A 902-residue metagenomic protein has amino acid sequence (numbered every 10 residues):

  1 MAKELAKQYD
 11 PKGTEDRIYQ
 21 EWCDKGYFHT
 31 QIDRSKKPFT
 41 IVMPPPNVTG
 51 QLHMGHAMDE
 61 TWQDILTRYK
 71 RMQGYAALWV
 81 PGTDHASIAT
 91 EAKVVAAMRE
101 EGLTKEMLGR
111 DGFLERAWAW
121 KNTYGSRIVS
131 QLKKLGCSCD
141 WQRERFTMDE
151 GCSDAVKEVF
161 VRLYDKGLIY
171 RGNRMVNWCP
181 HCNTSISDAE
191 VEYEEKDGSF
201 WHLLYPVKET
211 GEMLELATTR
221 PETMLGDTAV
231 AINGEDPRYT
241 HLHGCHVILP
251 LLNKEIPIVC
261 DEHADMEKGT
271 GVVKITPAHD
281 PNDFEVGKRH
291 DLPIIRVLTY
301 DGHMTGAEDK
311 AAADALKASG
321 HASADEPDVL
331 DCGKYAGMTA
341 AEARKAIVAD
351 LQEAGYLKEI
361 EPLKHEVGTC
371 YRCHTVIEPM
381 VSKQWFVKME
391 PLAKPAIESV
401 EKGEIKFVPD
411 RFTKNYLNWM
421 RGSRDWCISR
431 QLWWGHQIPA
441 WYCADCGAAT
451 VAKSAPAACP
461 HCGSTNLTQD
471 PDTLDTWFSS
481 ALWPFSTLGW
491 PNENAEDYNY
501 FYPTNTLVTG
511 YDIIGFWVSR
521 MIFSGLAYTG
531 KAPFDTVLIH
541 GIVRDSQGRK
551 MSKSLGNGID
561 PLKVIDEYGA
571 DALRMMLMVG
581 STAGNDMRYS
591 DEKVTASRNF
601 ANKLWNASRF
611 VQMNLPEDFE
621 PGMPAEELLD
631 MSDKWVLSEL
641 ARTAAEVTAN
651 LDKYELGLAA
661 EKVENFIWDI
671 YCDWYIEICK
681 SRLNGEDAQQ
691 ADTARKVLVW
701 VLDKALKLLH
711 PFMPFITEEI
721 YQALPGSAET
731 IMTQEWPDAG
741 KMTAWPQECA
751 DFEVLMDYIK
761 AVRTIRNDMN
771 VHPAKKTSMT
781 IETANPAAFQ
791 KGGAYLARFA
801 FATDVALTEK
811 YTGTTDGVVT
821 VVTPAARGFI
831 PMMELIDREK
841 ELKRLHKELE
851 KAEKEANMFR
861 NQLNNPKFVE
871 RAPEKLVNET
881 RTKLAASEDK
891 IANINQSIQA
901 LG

Functional and structural regions predicted by a protein language model:
A2-E235, T276-R289, P293-A312, R344 (+7 more regions): N-terminal, positively charged nucleic-acid-binding surface of large information/translation enzymes
F28, I169, L357, I405 (+2 more regions): Conserved hydrophobic residue
S35-M43, I65, E101-T104, V129-G136 (+8 more regions): Active-site-adjacent bridging/hinge elements
G55-T67, G74, T83-D84, C152-A155 (+8 more regions): Structured ligand/cofactor/substrate-binding pocket environments in proteins
R68-A76, A97-R110, S130, K134-C139 (+19 more regions): Secondary-structure transition/capping motifs at alpha-helix termini and the adjoining loop/turn into the next element
C182, L252, C373, A444-C446 (+1 more regions): Short Cys/His-rich metal-coordination motifs, predominantly Zn2+-binding knuckles/fingers
W201-K208, C245-P250, G368-R372, W441 (+1 more regions): Short acidic-hydrophobic surface loop/beta-edge motif
H202, N418-F478, L482, A527-A570 (+2 more regions): Feature 926 captures the class I aminoacyl-tRNA synthetase adenylation module centered on the KMSKS loop
